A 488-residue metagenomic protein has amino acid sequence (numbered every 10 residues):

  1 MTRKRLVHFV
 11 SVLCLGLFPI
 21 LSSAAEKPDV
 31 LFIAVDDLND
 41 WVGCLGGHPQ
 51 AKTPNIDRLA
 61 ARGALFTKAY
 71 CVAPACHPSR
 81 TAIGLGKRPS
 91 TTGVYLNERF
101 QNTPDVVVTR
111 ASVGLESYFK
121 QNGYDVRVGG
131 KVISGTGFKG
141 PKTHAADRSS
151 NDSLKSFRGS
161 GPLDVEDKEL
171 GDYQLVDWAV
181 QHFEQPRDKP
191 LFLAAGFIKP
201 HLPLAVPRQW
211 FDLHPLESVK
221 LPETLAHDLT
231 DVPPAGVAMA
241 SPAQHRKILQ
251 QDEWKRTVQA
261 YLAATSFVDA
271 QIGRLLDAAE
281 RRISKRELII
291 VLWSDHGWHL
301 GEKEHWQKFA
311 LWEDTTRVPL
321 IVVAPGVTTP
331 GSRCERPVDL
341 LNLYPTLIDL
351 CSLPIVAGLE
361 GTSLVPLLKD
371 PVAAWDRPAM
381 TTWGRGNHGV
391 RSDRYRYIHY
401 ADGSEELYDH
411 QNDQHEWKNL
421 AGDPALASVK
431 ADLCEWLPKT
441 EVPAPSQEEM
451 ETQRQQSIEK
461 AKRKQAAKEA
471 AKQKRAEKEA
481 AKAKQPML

Functional and structural regions predicted by a protein language model:
M1-L13: Bacterial N-terminal signal peptides that target proteins for export
M1-T2, R454-Q456, K462, K484: Accessible peptide chain termini
V7, F18-P19: Compositionally biased, low-complexity segments
C14, L21-Y400, E405, Q414-E435 (+1 more regions): Formylglycine-dependent sulfatase
E360-G361, A444-Q456: Short, flexible loop/turn segments with low-complexity composition
L433, L437-E441, S446: C-terminal helix-rich "cap/oligomerization" subdomain common to oxidoreductases
